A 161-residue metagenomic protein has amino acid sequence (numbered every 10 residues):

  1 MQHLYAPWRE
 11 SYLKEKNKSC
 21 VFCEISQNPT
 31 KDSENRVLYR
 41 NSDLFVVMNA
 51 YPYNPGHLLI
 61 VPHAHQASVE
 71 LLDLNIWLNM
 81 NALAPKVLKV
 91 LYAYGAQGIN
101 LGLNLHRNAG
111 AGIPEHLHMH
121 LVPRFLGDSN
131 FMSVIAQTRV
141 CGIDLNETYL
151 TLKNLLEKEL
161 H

Functional and structural regions predicted by a protein language model:
M1-P55, I60: Active-site microenvironments that recognize anionic phosphate/pyrophosphate groups
L4-K16, P123-H161: C-terminal helix-cap and adjacent tail motif
P52-P55, H63-Q66, R124-D128: Short connector loops/turns at beta-strand edges and beta->alpha or beta->beta junctions
H57, G110-N130: Histidine-centered divalent-metal-coordination microenvironment in nucleic-acid enzymes
L59-N81, A136-C141: Short histidine-centered catalytic/ligand-binding loop motif
L72-A96, N146-K153: Long, well-ordered alpha-helical scaffolding segments within enzyme catalytic domains, especially pronounced
A96-G110: A short glycine-rich, hydrophobically flanked beta-strand micro-motif that places a catalytic Asp/Glu for divalent metal
